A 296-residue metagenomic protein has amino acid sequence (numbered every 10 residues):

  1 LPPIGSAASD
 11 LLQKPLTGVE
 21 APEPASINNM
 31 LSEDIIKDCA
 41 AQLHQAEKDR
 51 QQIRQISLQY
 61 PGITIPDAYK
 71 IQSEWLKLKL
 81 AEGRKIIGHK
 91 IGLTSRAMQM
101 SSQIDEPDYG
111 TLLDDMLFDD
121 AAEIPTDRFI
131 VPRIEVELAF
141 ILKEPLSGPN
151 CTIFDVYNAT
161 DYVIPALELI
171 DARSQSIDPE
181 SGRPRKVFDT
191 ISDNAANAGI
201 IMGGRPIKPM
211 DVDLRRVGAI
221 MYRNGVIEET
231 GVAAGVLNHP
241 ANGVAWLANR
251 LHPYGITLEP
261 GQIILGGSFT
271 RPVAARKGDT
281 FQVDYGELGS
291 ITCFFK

Functional and structural regions predicted by a protein language model:
P3, L11-A25: Short, low-complexity intrinsically disordered segments enriched in A/P/G/S/L with frequent Arg, especially at protein
L31-N238, T280, L288-K296: Catalytic-core "active-site belt" of small-molecule-metabolizing enzymes, emphasizing His/Asp/Glu-rich regions
W75-L76, M202, V244-L251: Buried hydrophobic packing segments
G255-Q262, G266: Beta-rich strand-turn-strand
F269-V273, E287-S290: Short, charged beta-turn/beta-strand-edge "cap" motif at the junction between a beta-strand and an adjacent loop
